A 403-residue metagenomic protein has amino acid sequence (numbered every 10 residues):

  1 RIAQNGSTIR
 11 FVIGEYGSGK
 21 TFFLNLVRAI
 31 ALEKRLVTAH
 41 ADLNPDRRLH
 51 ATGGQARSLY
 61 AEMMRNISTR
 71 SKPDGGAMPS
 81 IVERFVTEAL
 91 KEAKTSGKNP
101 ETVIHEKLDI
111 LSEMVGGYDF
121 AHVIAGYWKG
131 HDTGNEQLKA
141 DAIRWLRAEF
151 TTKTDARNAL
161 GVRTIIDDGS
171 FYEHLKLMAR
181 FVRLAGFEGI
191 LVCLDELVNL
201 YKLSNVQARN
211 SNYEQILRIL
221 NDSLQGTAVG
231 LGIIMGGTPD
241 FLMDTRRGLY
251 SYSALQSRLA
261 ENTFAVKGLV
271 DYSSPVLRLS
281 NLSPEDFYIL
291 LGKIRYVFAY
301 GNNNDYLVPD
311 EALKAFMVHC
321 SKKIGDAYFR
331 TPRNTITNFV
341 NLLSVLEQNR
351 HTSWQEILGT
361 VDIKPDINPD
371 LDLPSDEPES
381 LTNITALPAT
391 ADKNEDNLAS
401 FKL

Functional and structural regions predicted by a protein language model:
I2-S7: Phosphate-binding P-loop
F11, S18, F22-A185, E347 (+3 more regions): P-loop NTPase nucleotide-binding core
E15-G17, L43-D46, D195, G236-T238: An acidic- and aromatic-residue-enriched active-site/binding cleft used to recognize and process polar
F22, A89-E92, L200, I363-D372: Eukaryote-specific, cytoplasm-facing alpha-helical/coiled-coil scaffolding segments in long proteins
A31, L197, T331: Conserved RecA-like P-loop NTPase ATPase core
K34-L36, Q55, E188-C193, P309-F316: Helix-boundary capping/turn motifs
G126-R144, V266-V270, S280-L403: C-terminal alpha-helical "lid" subdomain
K139-D310: The catalytic "switch" region of P-loop NTPases
